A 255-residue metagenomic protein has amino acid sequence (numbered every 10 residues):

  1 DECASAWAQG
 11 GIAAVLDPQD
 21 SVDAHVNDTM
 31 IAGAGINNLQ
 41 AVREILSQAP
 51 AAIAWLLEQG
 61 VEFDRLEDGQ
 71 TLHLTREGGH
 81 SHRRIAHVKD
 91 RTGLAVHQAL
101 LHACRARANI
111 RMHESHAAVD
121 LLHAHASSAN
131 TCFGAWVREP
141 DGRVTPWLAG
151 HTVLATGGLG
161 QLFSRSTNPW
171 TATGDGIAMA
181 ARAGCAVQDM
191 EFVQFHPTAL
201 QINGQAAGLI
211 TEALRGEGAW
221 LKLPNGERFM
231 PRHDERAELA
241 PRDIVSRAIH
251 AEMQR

Functional and structural regions predicted by a protein language model:
D1-I12, P18-Q19: Glycine-rich FAD pyrophosphate-binding loop
S5, V22, N38-I53, K89-H97 (+7 more regions): Generic structural signal for well-ordered, non-membrane alpha-helical segments in soluble metabolic enzymes
A13-I45: Glycine-rich active-site loop/strand segments that organize a redox cofactor
A32-H73: Rossmann-like flavin
L57-R143, A155, A199-Q201: Conserved redox-cofactor binding core of oxidoreductases
P146-G157, A180, G226: Short hydrophobic core segments
L154-N168: Flavin (primarily FAD) binding-site architecture
M179, C185-R255: An anion/pyrophosphate-binding glycine-rich loop and adjacent beta-alpha core in soluble alpha-beta enzymes
